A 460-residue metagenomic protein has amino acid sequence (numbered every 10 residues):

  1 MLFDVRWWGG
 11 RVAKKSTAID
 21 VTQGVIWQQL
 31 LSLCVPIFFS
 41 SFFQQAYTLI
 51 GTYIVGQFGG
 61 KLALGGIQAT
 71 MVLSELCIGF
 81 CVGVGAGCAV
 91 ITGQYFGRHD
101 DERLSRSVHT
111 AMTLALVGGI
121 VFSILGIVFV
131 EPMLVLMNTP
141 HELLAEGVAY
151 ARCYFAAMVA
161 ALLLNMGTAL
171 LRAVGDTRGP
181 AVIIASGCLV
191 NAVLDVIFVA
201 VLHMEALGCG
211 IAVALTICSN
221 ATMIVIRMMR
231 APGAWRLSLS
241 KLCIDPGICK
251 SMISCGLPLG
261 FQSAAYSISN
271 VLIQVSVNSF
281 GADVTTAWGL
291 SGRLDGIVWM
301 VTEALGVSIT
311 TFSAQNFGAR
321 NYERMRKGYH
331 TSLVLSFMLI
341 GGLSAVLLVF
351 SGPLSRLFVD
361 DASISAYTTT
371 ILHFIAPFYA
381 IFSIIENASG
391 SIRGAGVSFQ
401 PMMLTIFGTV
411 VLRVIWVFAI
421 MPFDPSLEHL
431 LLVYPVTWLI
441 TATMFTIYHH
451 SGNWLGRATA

Functional and structural regions predicted by a protein language model:
M1-C34, T92-V159, V201-L257, S313-F378 (+1 more regions): Short alpha-helical transmembrane segments in multi-pass integral membrane proteins
V21-F58, V72-G87, I91, L116-S123 (+4 more regions): N-terminal transmembrane alpha-helices
S32-G51, C153, L164, G187 (+4 more regions): Transmembrane helical elements of multi-pass membrane transporters/channels
A46-G65, L134-H141, I197-M204, A264-R293 (+4 more regions): Helix-terminus/linker motif at the lipid-water interface of multi-pass membrane proteins
G59-V72, G147, A151, G210 (+3 more regions): Small-residue hotspots at the loop-to-helix junctions and early N-terminal turns of transmembrane alpha-helices
L64-I124, A161-P180, A287-S351, F382-L404: Small-residue-rich hydrophobic transmembrane alpha-helices
L76-G79, N191-D195, A221-V225, I297-M300 (+3 more regions): Hydrophobic transmembrane alpha-helices of multi-pass small-molecule transporters
G85, Y154-R172, P180-N191, C209-I224 (+4 more regions): Short runs within selected transmembrane alpha-helices of multi-pass transporters and secretion channels
